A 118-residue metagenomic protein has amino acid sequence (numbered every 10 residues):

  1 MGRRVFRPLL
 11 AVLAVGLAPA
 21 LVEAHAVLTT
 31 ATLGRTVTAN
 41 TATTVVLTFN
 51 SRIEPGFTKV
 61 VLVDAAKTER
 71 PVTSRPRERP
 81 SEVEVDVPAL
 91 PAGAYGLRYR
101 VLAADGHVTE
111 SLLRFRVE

Functional and structural regions predicted by a protein language model:
P8-P19: Bacterial N-terminal signal peptides
E23-T41: N-terminal edge beta-strand
T44-T48, G106-E118: Extended, polar beta-sheet/loop recognition surfaces of beta-rich domains that mediate binding to diverse ligands
V46-L47, S51-R70: Short, surface-exposed alpha-helix to beta-strand junction/turn motifs within ectodomains of secreted and cell-envelope
T73-R79: Short beta-strand segments within Ig-like beta-sandwich modules, predominantly Fibronectin type-III
S81-V85: Short strand-edge motifs at loop-to-beta-strand transitions and within beta-strands of extracellular beta-rich domains
D86, P91-L97: A glycine-anchored, Pro-Gly-centered beta-turn/N-cap motif
